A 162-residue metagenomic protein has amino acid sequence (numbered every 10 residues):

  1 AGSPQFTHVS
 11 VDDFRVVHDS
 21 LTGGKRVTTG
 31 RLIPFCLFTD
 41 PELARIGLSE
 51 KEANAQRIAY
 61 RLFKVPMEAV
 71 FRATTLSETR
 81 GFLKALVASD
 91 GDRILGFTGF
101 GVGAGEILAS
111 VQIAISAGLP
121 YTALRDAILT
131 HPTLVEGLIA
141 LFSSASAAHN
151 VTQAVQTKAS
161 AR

Functional and structural regions predicted by a protein language model:
A1-T22: FAD-site-proximal beta/loop scaffold in flavoenzymes
L21-T22, R26, I33, F38-S49 (+1 more regions): Flexible, glycine-rich terminal cap/loop adjacent to redox cofactors in electron-transfer oxidoreductases
